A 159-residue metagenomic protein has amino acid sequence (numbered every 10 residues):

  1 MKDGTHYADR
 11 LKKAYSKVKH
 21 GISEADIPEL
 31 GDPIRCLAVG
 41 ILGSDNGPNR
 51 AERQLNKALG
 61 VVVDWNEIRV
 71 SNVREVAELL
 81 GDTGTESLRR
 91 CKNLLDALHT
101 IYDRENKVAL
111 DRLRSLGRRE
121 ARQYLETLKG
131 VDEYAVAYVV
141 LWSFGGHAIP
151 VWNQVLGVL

Functional and structural regions predicted by a protein language model:
M1-L113: N-terminal polyanion-binding entry modules of DNA glycosylases/AP lyases and select other DNA-binding proteins
L37-G43, L94, G117-L159: Catalytic DNA-binding helix-loop module of base-excision-repair DNA glycosylases/AP lyases
